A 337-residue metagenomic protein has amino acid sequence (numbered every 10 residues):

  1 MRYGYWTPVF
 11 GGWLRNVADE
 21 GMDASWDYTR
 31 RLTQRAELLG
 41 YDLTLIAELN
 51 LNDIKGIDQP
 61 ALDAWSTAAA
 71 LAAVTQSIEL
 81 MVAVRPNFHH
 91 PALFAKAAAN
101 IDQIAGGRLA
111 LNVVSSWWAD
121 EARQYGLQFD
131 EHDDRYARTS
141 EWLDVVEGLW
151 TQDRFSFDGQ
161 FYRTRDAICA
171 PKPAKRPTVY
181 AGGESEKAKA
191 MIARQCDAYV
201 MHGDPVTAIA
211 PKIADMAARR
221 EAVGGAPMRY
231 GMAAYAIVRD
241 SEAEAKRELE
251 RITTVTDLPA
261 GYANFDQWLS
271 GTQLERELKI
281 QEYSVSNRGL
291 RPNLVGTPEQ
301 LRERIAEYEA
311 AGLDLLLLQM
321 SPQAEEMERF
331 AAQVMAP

Functional and structural regions predicted by a protein language model:
M1-V74, K172-P177: N-terminal beta1-alpha1-beta2 module of alpha/beta enzyme domains
Y3, A36, G40, L71 (+10 more regions): Conserved, mostly hydrophobic/aromatic
Y3-Y5, T44-I46, E79-V84, L109-V113 (+4 more regions): Hydrophobic faces of well-ordered beta-strands that scaffold small-molecule active sites in alpha/beta enzyme cores
Y5-V9, Q34, L38, Y125 (+2 more regions): An alpha-helical appendage that flanks or caps ligand/catalytic pockets
G12-W26, A83-A92, Q128, P173-E184 (+2 more regions): Active-site mouth loops of central-metabolism enzymes
D27-A47, M191-H202, E307-L313: Catalytic domains of carbohydrate-active enzymes, especially glycoside hydrolases
E37-L38, A68-S77, A98, D102-L109 (+3 more regions): Acidic (Asp/Glu)-rich catalytic clusters
K55-M81, R138-V145, A222, E328-P337: Alpha-helix-loop-beta-strand connector modules within alpha/beta enzyme cores
